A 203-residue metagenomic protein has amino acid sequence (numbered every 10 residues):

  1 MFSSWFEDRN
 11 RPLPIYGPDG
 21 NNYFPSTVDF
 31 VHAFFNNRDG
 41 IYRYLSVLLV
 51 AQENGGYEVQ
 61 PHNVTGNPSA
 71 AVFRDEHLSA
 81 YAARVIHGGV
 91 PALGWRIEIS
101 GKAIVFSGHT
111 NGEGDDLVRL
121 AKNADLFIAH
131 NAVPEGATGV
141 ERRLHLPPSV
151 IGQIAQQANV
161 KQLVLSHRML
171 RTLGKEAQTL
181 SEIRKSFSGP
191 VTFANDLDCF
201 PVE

Functional and structural regions predicted by a protein language model:
M1-I104, Q178-V202: Binuclear metal-dependent hydrolase catalytic cores
I15, G94, A103, T110-C199: Cap/insert and terminal regions of metallo-dependent hydrolase folds
V85-G88, H109-E113: Short beta->alpha connector loops
